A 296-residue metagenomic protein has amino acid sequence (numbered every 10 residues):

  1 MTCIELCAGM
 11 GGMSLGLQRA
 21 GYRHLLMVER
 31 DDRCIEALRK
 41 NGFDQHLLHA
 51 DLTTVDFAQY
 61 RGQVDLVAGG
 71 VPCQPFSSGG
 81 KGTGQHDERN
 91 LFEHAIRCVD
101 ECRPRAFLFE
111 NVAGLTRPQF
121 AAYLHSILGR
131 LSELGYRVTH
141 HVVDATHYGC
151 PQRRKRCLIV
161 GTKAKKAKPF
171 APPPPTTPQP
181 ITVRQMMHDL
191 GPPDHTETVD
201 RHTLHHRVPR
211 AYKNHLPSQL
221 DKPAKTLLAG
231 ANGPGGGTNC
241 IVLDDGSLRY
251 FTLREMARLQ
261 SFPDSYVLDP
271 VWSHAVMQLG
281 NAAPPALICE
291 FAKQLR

Functional and structural regions predicted by a protein language model:
L6-M10: Class I SAM-dependent methyltransferase "Motif I" SAM/SAH-binding loop
H24-L26: Short beta-strand element of Class I
V28-R30, E110-N111: Conserved acidic E/D residue at the C-terminus of a beta-strand in Rossmann-like folds
D32-E36: Short alpha-helix immediately C-terminal to the canonical SAM-binding loop
D44-D51: Conserved SAM-binding strand-loop segment of SAM-dependent methyltransferases
V55-L66, Q74-L220, K225-T226: Class I S-adenosyl-L-methionine
E197-R296: C-terminal target-recognition/interaction regions appended to catalytic cores
